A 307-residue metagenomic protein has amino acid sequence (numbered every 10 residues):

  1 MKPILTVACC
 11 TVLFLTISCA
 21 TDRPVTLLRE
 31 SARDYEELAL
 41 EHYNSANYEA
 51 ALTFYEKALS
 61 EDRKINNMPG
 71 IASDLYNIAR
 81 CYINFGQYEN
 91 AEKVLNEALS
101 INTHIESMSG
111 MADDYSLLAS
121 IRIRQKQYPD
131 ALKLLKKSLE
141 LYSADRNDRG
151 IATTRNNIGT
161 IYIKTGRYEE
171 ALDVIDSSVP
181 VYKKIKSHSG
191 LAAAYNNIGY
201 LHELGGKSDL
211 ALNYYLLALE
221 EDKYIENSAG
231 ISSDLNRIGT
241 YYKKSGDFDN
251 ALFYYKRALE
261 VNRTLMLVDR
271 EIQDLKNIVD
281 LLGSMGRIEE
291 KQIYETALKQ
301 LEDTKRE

Functional and structural regions predicted by a protein language model:
C19-P69, S73-N77: N-terminal leader/linker segments that initiate helical-solenoid repeat arrays
L28-R29, I65-M68, M108, D145-D148 (+5 more regions): Inter-repeat boundary and helix-capping residues of tandem alpha-helical solenoids
R33-N44, P69-N84, S109-R124, L135 (+5 more regions): Conserved alpha-helical positions within TPR/SEL1-like repeat arrays
A51, A91, A131, A171 (+3 more regions): Single-residue signature of alpha-solenoid repeat helices
Y55, D62, Y82, N102 (+8 more regions): Eukaryotic all-alpha helical interaction scaffolds
L275-E307: Terminal, low-structured helical/coil segments at or just beyond the last alpha-helical repeat
